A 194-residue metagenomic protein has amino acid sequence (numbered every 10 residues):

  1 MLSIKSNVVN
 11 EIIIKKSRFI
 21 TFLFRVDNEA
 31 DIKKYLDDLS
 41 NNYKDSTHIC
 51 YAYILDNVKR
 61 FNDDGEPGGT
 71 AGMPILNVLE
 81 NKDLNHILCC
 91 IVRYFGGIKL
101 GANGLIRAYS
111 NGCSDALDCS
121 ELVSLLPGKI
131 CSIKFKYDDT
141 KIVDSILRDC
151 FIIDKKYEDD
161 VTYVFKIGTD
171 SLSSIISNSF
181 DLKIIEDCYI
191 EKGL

Functional and structural regions predicted by a protein language model:
M1-T70, D154-D159, I184-L194: C-terminal regulatory domains involved in ligand/effector binding and gene-expression control
Y53-I54, N85-F95: Glycine- and acidic-rich phosphate- and metal-coordinating loops
L100: Short Cys/His-based metal-binding microdomains
N103, S110-G128: Long, charge-dense
G112-D118, S132-K134, L182-L194: Terminal alpha-helical anchor/extension segments at protein ends
E121-Y137, Y163: Short glycine-/aliphatic-rich beta-strand segments at the starts of folded cytosolic domains
K134-F151, S173-I176: Short amphipathic alpha-helix segments
L147, I152-D170: Non-DNA-binding regulatory cores of transcription-related proteins, predominantly C-terminal effector-binding
